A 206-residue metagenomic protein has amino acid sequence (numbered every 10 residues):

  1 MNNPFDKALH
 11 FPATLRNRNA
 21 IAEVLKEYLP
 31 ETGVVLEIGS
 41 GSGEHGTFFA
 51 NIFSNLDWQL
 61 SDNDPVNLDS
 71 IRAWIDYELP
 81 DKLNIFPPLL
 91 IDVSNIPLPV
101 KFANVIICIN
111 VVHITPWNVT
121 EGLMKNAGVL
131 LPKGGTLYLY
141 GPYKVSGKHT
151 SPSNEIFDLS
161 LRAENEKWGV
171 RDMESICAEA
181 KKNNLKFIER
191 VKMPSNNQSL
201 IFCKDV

Functional and structural regions predicted by a protein language model:
M1-E31: Class I SAM-dependent methyltransferase Rossmann-like catalytic core, especially the SAM/SAH-binding loop
L36, E44-I96: Class I SAM-dependent methyltransferase SAM/SAH-binding core
G41: Conserved glycine-rich SAM-binding loop
L98-I106: A short acidic, Gly/Pro-enriched loop at the edge of an enzyme's catalytic core that lines a small-molecule cofactor
I114-A127: A short, conserved alpha-helix within the catalytic core of class I
G134-Y143: Conserved beta-strand signature within the Rossmann-like core of class I S-adenosyl-L-methionine
T150-E174: Conserved Class I S-adenosyl-L-methionine
L185-V206: Core SAM-dependent methyltransferase catalytic element
